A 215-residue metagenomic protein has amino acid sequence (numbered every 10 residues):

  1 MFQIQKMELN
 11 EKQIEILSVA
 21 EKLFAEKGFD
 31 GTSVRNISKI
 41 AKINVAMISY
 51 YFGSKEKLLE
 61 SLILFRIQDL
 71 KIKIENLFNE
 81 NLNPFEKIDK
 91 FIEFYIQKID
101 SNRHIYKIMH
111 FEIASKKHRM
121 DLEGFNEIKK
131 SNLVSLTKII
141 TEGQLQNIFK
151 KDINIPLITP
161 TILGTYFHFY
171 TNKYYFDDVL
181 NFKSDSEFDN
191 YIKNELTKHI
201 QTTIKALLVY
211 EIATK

Functional and structural regions predicted by a protein language model:
M1-K12, K22, T214-K215: N-terminal intrinsically disordered/low-complexity leader segments
K12-E21, I37, L62-R66, L70 (+1 more regions): Generic hydrophobic, amphipathic alpha-helix propensity
E15, L23-K57, S61: Helix-turn-helix
E26-D30, N81, N102, Q146: Short coil/turn segments at alpha/beta junctions that flank glycine-rich nucleotide-binding fingerprints
Q68-K71, E75, S101, R119-Q146 (+2 more regions): Amphipathic alpha-helical packing segments from all-alpha helical-bundle domains
N76-K107, I155-I162, A213-T214: Hydrophobic alpha-helical connector segments
F94-Q97, K130, V134-Q146, T161-K215: C-terminal peripheral helix-coil segments that are non-catalytic and often amphipathic
S101-M120, K173-N181: Amphipathic alpha-helical segments used for helix-helix packing
